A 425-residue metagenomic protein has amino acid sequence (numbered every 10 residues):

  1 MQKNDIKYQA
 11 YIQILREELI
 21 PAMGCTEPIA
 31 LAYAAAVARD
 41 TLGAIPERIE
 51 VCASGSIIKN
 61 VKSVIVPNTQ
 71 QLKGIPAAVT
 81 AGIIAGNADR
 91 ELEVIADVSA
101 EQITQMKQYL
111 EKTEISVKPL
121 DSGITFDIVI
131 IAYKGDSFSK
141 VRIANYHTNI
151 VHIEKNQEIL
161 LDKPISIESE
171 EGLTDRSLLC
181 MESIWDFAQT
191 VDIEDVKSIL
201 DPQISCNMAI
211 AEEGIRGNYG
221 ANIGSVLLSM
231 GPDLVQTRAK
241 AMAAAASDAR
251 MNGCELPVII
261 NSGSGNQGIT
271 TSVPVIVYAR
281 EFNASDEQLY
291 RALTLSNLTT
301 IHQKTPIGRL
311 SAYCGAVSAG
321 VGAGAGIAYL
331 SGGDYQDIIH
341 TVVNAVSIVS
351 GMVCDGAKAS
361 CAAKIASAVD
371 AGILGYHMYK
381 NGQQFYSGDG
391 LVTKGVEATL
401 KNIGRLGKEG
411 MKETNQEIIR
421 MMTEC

Functional and structural regions predicted by a protein language model:
M1-I12, I45-I58, L234-G253, S285-Q303 (+1 more regions): Acidic-glycine-rich active-site phosphate/pyrophosphate-binding loop
Q2-K3, Y8, A22-T26, A53-N60 (+7 more regions): A structural signal for small-residue-enriched, beta-sheet-centric alpha/beta enzyme cores and oligomeric scaffold folds
Y11-P21, I57-I65, A249-I260, T300-L310 (+1 more regions): Glycine/charged-rich beta-loop-alpha catalytic/anionic-binding loops adjacent to active sites
P21-V37, L256-S272, C314-S318: Conserved phosphate/anionic-ligand binding catalytic regions in large, soluble enzymes, centered on
I29-A132: Early transmembrane hairpin of solute transport permeases
A38-T41, P67, Y278-R291, I301-S367 (+1 more regions): Hydrophobic alpha-helical bundle architecture
I45-I49, R90-I95, S116-K118, E194-L200 (+8 more regions): Flexible, glycine/charged-enriched surface loops at secondary-structure junctions
L110-G253, I419-C425: Signature of multi-pass transmembrane helix bundles
